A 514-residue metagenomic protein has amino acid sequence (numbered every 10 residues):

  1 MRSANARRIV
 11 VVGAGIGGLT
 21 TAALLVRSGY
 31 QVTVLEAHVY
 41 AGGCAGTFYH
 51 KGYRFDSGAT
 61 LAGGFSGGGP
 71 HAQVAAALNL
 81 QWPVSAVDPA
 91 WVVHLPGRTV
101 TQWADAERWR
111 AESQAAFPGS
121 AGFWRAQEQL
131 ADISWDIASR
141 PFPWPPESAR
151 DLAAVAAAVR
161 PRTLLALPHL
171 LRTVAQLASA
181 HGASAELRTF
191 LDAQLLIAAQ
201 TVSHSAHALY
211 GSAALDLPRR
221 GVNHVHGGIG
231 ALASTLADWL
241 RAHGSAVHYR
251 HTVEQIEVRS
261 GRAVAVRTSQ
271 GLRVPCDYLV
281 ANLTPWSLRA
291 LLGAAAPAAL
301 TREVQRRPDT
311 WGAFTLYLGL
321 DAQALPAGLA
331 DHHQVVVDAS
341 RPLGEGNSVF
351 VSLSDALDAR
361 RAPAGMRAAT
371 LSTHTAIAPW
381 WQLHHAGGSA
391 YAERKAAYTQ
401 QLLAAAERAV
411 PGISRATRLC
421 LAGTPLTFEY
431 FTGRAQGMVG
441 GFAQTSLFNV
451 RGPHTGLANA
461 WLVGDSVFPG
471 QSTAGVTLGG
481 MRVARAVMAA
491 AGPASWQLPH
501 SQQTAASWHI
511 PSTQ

Functional and structural regions predicted by a protein language model:
M1-I9, R27-S28, S495-Q514: Extreme N-terminal leader/targeting segments of oxidoreductases
R2-S139, F442: N-terminal glycine-rich phosphate/pyrophosphate-binding loop and immediately adjacent elements
A59, D465-M488: A conserved FAD-binding loop/helix module that cradles the flavin
P96-S205: Rossmann-like flavin
S184-A198, G346-F350, R408-P469: A glycine-rich dinucleotide-binding beta-alpha-beta segment and adjacent secondary-structure elements that constitute
A214-A263: Helical element adjacent to the flavin cofactor pocket in flavoenzyme catalytic cores
T252-A364, T504-A505: Mid-domain catalytic core of redox enzymes that form a hydrophobic substrate pocket/lid adjacent to a catalytic redox
D321-L426: C-terminal segments that line or cap access tunnels to active or ligand-binding sites in enzymes and enzyme-associated
